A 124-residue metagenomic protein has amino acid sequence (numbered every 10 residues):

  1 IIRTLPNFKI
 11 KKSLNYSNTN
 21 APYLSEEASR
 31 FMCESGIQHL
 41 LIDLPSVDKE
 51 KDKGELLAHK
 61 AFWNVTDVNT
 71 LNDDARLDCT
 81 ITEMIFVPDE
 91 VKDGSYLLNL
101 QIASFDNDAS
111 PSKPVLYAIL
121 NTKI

Functional and structural regions predicted by a protein language model:
I1-I124: Active-/binding-site microenvironments in catalytic and ligand-binding cores
